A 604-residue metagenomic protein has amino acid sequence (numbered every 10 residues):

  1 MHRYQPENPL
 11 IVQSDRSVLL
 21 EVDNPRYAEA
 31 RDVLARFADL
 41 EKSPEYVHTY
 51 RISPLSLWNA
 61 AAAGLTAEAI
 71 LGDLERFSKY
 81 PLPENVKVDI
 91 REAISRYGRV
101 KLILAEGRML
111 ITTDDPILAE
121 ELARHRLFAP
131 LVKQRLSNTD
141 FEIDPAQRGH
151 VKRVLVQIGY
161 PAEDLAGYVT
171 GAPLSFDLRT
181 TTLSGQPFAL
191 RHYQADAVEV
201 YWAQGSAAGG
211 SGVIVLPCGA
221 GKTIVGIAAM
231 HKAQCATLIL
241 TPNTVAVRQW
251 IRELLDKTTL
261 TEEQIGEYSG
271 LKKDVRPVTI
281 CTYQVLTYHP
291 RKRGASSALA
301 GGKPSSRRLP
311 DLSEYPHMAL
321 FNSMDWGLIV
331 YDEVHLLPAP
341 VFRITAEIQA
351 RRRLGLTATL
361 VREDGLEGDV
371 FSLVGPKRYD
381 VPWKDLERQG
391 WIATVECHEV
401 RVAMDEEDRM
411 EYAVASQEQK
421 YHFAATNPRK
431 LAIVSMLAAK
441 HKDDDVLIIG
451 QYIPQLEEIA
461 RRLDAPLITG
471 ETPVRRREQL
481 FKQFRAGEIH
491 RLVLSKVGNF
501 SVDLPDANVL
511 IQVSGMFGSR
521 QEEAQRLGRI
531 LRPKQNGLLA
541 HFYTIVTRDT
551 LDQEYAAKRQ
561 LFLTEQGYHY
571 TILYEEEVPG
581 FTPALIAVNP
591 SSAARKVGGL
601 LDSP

Functional and structural regions predicted by a protein language model:
M1-L178: Extended alpha-helical interface modules used as scaffolds for assembling large macromolecular complexes
A207-A229: Walker A/P-loop
V245-K272: Conserved helix-turn-beta segment of the N-terminal RecA-like "Helicase ATP-binding" lobe in SF1/SF2 helicases
R248, Q264-E267, L447, P454-E458 (+1 more regions): Conserved helicase ATPase core of P-loop NTP-dependent helicases/translocases
V285, R291, A295-R362: SF2 helicase catalytic motif II
G327-L328, E333-H398, L563: Post-DEXD/H (motif II) to motif III coupling segment of the RecA-like Helicase ATP-binding lobe
L360, F517-F542: Conserved SF2 helicase motif VI
Y412-Q451, Q455-E458: Conserved interdomain hinge at the start of the Helicase C-terminal
